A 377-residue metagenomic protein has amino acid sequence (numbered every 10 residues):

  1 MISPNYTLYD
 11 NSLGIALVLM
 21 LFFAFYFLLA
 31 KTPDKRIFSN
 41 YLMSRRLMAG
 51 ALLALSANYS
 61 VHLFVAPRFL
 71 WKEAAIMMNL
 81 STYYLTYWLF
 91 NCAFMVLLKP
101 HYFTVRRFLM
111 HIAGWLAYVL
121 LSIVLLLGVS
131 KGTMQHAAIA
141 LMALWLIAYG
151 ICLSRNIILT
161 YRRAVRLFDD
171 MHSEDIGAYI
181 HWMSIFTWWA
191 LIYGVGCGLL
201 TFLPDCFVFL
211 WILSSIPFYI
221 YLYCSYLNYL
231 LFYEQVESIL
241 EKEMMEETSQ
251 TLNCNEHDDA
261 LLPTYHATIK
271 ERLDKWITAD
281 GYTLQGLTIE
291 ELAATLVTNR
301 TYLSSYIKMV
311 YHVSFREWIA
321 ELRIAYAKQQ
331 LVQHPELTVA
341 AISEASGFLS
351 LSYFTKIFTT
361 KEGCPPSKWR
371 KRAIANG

Functional and structural regions predicted by a protein language model:
M1-L120, M134-L141: N-terminal low-complexity or simple alpha-helical regulatory segments that function as activation/interaction modules
S3-L19, V124-L159, L203-L210: Extracellular-loop-to-transmembrane junctions of the mid-late helices
F25-A30, L89-L97, I147-D169, S225: Alpha-helical transmembrane segments in multipass membrane proteins, preferentially the mid-helix core
I37-A57, I112, A137-L200, L213-Y219: Alpha-helical transmembrane segments of multi-pass integral membrane proteins
S60-A74, L191-F209: Alpha-helical transmembrane segments and their membrane-interface junctions in multi-pass membrane proteins
E73-A93, L203-Y226: Hydrophobic alpha-helical transmembrane segments and immediately flanking/interface helices in integral membrane
Y226-A345, I357-T360, S367-G377: Membrane-proximal linker segments that couple transmembrane helices to downstream signaling/catalytic modules
R300, S350-S352: The DNA-contacting recognition helix of HTH DNA-binding domains and analogous helical DNA-recognition elements
